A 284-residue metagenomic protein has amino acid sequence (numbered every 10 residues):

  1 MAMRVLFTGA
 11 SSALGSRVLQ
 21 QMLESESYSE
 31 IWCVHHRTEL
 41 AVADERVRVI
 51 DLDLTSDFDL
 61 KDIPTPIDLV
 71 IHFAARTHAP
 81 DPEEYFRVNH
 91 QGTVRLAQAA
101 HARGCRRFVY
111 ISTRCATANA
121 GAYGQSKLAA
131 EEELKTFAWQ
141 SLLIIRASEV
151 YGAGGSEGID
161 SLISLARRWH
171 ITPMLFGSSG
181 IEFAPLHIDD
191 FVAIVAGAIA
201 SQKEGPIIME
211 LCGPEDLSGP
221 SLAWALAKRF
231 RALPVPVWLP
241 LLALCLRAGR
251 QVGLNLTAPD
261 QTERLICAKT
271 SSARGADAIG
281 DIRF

Functional and structural regions predicted by a protein language model:
V5-S25: N-terminal Rossmann NAD(P)H-binding glycine-rich loop of SDR-like oxidoreductase domains
T8, V34, V70-A74, F108-R114 (+1 more regions): SDR active-site strand-loop-helix element
R48-Q91, R95, A99-H101, T113-A118: NAD(P)H-binding glycine-rich loop region in Rossmannoid oxidoreductase-like domains and their noncatalytic homologs
Q91-A129, T136-F137, L142-L143: Conserved Rossmann-fold NAD(P)-dependent oxidoreductase catalytic core, especially the SDR/UDP-sugar
A118-A122, I145-S161, I181-E182: Flexible, glycine-rich beta-alpha linker
S164-L186, D190, I194-A198, E210: A conserved pocket-lining segment of Rossmann-fold NAD(P)-dependent short-chain dehydrogenase/reductase
G197-T257, D281-F284: Mid/C-terminal beta-alpha module of Rossmann-like enzyme folds, strongest in SDR-family dehydrogenases/epimerases
